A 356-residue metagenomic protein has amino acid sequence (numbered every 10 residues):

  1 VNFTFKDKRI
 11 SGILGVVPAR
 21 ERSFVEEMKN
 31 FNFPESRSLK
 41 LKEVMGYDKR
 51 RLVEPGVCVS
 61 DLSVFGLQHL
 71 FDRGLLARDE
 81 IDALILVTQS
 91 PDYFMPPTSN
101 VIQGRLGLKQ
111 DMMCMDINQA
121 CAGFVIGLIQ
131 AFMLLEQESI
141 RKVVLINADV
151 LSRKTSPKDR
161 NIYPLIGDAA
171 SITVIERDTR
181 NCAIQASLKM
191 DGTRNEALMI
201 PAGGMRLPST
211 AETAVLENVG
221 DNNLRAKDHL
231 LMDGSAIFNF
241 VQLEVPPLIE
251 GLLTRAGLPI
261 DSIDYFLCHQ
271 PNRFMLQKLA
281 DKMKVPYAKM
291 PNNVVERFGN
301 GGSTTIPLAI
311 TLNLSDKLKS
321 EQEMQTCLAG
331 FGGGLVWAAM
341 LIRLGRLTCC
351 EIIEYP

Functional and structural regions predicted by a protein language model:
V1-P55, D159-N239, L243, P247 (+2 more regions): Condensing-enzyme catalytic core mediating Claisen C-C bond formation in acyl metabolism
L14, V87, N118, V143-D149 (+3 more regions): Short beta-strand segments
R22-S23, M95-P97, T155-D159, W337-L341: Short acidic, glycine/serine/threonine-rich loops at helix termini
E35-K42, Y93-G107, L145-L151, A214-D221 (+1 more regions): Acidic-glycine-rich active-site phosphate/pyrophosphate-binding loop
S60, V64, S90-P91, G104 (+6 more regions): Claisen-condensing/thiolase-fold acyl-transfer catalytic domains that form or cleave C-C bonds in fatty acid
D79-V87, I260-H269: Short glycine-rich phosphate-binding loop at a beta-alpha junction
E136-A170: Flexible, glycine-rich active-site loops centered on histidine and acidic residues that chelate a metal or position
